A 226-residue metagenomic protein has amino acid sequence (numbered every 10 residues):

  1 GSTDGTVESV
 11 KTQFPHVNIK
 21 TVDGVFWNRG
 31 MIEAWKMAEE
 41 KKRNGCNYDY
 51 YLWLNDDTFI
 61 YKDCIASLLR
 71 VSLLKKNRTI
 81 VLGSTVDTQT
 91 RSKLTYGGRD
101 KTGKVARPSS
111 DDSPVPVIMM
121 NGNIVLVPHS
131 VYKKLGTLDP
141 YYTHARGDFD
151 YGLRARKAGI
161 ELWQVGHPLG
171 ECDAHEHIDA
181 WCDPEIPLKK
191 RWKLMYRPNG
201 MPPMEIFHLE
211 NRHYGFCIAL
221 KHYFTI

Functional and structural regions predicted by a protein language model:
G1-E8: A conserved acidic beta->alpha catalytic loop
T6, M31, D63-S67: Acidic donor-diphosphate engagement hotspot in glycosyltransferases and nucleotidyltransferases that stabilizes
V22-R43: Glycine-rich, basic loop-to-helix element that forms the pyrophosphate-binding segment of sugar-nucleotide handling
G45-F59: Short beta-strand-to-loop acidic/aromatic patch adjacent to the donor-nucleotide binding site
F59-T95: Conserved donor NDP-sugar-binding/catalytic core segment of glycosyltransferases
A106-V127, K193-L194: A recurrent flexible, glycine/aromatic-enriched loop bordering the glycosyltransferase active site that acts as
V125-V127, V131-G136, Y141-P168: A short, conserved alpha-helix in the catalytic core of glycosyltransferases
L153, K157-I226: Active-site-adjacent helix/loop segment of glycosyltransferases that harbors family-specific signature motifs
